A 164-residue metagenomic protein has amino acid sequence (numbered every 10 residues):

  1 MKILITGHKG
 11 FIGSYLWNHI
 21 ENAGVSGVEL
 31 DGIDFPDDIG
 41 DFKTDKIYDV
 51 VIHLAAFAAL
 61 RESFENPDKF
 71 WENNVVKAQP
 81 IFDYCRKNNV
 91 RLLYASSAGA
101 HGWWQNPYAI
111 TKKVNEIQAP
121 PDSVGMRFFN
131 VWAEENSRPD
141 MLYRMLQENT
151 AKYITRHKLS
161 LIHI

Functional and structural regions predicted by a protein language model:
I3-I20: N-terminal Rossmann NAD(P)H-binding glycine-rich loop of SDR-like oxidoreductase domains
T6, V51-L54, L92-A98, M126-F128: SDR active-site strand-loop-helix element
V25-F42: Adenosine-cofactor binding site in Rossmann-like domains, unifying the SAM/SAH pocket of S-adenosylmethionine-dependent
K43-N73, G99: NAD(P)H-binding glycine-rich loop region in Rossmannoid oxidoreductase-like domains and their noncatalytic homologs
V51, E65-L92, K113, I117: NAD(P)-cofactor binding segment of oxidoreductase domains
A58-R61, S97-Q105, F129-W132: Active-site segment of SDR-like NAD(P)-dependent oxidoreductases
Q79-A109, V124: Conserved Rossmann-fold NAD(P)-dependent oxidoreductase catalytic core, especially the SDR/UDP-sugar
P107-A109, K113-L161: NAD(P)-dependent short-chain dehydrogenase/reductase
